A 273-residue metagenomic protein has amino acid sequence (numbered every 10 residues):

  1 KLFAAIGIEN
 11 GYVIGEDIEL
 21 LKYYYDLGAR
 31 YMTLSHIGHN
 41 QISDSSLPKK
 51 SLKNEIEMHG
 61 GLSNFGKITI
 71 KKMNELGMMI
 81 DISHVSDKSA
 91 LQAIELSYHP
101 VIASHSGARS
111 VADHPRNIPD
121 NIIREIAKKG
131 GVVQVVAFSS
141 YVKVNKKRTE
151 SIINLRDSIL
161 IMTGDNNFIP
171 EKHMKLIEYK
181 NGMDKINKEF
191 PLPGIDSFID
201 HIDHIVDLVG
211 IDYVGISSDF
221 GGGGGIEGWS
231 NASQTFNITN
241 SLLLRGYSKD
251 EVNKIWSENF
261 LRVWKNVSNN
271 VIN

Functional and structural regions predicted by a protein language model:
A4-I18: Divalent metal-binding segments
G7-G11, I37-H39, M78, S83-K88 (+3 more regions): Active-site beta-loop-alpha junctions enriched in small/polar residues
E16-D26, P48-I102, P115-G131, D196-D212: Histidine/acidic residue-rich metal-binding segments in metalloenzymes
G28, I80, H105, V133 (+3 more regions): Conserved, mostly hydrophobic/aromatic
H39-N64, K147-K185: Active-site gating loops and adjacent loop-to-helix segments of metal-dependent hydrolytic enzymes
V135-A137, V209-A232: Short acidic/histidine-rich active-site segments
I177-D203, K249-W264: C-terminal helical cap
S230-N273: Mid-to-C-terminal alpha-helical segments outside catalytic/metal-binding sites
